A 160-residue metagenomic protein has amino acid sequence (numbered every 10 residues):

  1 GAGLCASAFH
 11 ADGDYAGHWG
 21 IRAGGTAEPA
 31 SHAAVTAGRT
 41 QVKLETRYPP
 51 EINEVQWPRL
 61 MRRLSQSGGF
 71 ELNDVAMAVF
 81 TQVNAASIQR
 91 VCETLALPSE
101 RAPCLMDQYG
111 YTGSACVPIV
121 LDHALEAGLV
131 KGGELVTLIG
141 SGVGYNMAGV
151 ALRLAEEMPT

Functional and structural regions predicted by a protein language model:
G1-E51, V55, R59-R62, L154-T160: Condensing-enzyme catalytic core mediating Claisen C-C bond formation in acyl metabolism
E54, P58, A76-T160: Claisen-condensing/thiolase-fold acyl-transfer catalytic domains that form or cleave C-C bonds in fatty acid
S65: Metal-dependent amide/peptide-bond hydrolase catalytic core, centered on the "pita-bread" metallohydrolase fold
G69-D74: Short, surface-exposed connector motifs at secondary-structure boundaries
